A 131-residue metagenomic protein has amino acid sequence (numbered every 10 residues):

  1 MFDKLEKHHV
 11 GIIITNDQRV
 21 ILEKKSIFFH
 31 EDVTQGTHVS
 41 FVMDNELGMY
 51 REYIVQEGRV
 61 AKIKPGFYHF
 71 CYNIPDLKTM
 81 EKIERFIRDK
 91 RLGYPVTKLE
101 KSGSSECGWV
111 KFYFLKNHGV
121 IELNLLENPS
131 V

Functional and structural regions predicted by a protein language model:
M1-D3, E31-R51, E84-V131: Vicinal oxygen chelate
M1-Q35, V42: Long, hydrophobic N-terminal alpha-helical segment
E6-N16, S40-N45, R59-I87: Vicinal oxygen chelate
V20-L22, M80-K82, L123: Short acidic, gly/pro-rich beta-turn/loop elements at beta-sheet edges and active-site/ligand-binding grooves
I54-E57: Short, solvent-exposed beta-alpha or beta-beta edge segments that form flexible loop/patches at the rim of ligand
